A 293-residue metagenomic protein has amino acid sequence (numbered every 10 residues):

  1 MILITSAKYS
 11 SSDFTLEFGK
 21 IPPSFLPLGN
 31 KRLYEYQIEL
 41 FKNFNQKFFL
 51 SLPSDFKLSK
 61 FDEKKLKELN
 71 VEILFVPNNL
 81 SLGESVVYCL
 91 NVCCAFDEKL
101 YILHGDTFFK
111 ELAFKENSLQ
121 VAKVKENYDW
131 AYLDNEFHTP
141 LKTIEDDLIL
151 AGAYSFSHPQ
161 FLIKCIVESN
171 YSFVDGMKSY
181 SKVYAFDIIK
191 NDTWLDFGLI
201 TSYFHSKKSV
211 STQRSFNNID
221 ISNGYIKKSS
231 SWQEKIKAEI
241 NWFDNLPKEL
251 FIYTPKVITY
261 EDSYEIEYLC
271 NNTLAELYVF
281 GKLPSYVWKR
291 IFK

Functional and structural regions predicted by a protein language model:
M1-I21: N-terminal nucleotide-binding beta1-loop-alpha1 segment
S12, S54-F61, E234-K237: Short, charged/polar "capping" segments at the starts of alpha-helices and the immediately preceding loops
K31-Q46: A short, N-terminal amphipathic alpha-helix
L58-D134: Conserved beta-loop-beta/alpha segment of the NTase-like Rossmann-fold superfamily that binds/positions NTPs
F108-K182: Conserved core of the sugar-phosphate nucleotidyltransferase
K178-N191, S209: Catalytic donor-sugar/metal-binding loop of nucleotide-sugar-dependent glycosyltransferases
R214-N245, F251, Y260-D262, E267-Y268 (+1 more regions): ATP-binding glycine-rich loop module of kinase domains
S285-K293: A cross-family kinase active-site recognition segment
